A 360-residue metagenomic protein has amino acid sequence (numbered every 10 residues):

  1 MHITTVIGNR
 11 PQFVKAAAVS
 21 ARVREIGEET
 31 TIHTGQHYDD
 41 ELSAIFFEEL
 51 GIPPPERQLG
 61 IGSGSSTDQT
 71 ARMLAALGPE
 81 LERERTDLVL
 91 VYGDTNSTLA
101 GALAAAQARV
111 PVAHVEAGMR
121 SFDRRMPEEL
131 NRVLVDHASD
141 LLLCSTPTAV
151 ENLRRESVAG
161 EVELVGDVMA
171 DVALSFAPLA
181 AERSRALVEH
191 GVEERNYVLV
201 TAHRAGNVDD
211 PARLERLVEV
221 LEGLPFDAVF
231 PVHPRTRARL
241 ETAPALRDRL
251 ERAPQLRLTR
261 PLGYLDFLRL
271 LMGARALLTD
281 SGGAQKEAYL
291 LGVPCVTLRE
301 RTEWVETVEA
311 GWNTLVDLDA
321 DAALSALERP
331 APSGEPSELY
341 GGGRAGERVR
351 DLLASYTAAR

Functional and structural regions predicted by a protein language model:
T4-I7, F13-R22, I26, F46 (+1 more regions): Active-site and donor-binding regions of nucleotide-sugar-utilizing enzymes
E29-H37: A short beta-strand-loop structural module common to alpha/beta enzyme folds
Q36, A44, A181-G273: Donor-nucleotide binding loops and adjacent catalytic segments primarily of GT-B fold Leloir glycosyltransferases
Q36-E41, G60, A138-D210, V316 (+1 more regions): A nucleotide-sugar donor-handling region in carbohydrate enzymes
H37-P53: N-terminal beta-loop-helix "entrance" segment that forms/cooperates in small-molecule cofactor or anionic ligand
F47, T148, T314-R360: Leloir-type glycosyltransferase catalytic cores
E80-D87, V192-E193, G273, Y356: Glycine-rich phosphate-binding loop signature in dinucleotide/nucleotide-binding domains
V91-Y92, L103, H114-V115, L142 (+1 more regions): A donor-sugar binding/catalytic signature common to diverse glycosyltransferases and related nucleotide-sugar
